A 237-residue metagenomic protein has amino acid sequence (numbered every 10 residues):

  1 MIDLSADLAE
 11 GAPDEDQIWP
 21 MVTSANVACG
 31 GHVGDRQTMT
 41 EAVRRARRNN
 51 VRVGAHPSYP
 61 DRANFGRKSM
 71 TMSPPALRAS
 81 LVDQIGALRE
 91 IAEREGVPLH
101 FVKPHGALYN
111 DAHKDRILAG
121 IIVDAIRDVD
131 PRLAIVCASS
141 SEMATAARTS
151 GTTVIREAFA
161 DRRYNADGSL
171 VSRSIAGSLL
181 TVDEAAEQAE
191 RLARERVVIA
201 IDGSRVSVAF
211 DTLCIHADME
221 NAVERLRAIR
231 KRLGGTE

Functional and structural regions predicted by a protein language model:
D7, H56, V102, I215: Conserved, mostly hydrophobic/aromatic
E15, G34-R47, A112-G120, S139-S150: Active-site-adjacent beta->alpha loops and helix N-cap segments on the catalytic face of soluble alpha/beta enzymes
D16-V22, E41-G54, E93-G96: Acidic (Asp/Glu)-rich catalytic clusters
S24-V33, A63-R78, A112-H113, V129 (+1 more regions): Glycine-rich tight-turn/loop motif centered on a GG-T
A46, R191, A222-E237: C-terminal helical cap(s) of enzyme catalytic domains, especially alpha/beta-barrels
R62-P104: Glycine/small-residue-rich loop that forms an oxyanion/phosphate-binding "nest" at active or ligand-binding sites
R94-E142: Hydrophobic, well-structured mid-protein blocks that either form specific transmembrane helices
S140-V197: Active-site rim beta-loop-alpha module in soluble metabolic enzymes
